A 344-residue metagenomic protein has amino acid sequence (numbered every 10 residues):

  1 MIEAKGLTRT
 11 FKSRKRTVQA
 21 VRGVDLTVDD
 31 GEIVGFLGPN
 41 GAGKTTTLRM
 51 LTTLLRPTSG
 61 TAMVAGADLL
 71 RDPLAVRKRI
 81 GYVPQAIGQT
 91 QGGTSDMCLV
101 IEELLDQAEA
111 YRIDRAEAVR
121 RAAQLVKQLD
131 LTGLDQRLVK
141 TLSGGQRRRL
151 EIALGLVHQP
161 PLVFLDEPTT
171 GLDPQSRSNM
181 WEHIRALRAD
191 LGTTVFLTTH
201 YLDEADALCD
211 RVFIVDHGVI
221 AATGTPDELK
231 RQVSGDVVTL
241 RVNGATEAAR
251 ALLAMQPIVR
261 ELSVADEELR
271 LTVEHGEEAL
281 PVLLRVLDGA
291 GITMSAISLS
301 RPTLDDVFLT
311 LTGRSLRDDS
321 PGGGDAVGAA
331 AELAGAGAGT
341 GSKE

Functional and structural regions predicted by a protein language model:
I2, R9-D216, A221-A222: ABC transporter nucleotide-binding domains
K15, E32-V34, H158, T246-A248 (+3 more regions): Residues that cap or initiate secondary-structure elements
A75, E102, E117, E228 (+3 more regions): An acidic, carboxylate-rich microenvironment
G81, R112, D130, S234 (+4 more regions): A generic structural signal for secondary-structure junctions that act as hinges or helix/strand caps at the edges
D106, Q124, A251, R285 (+1 more regions): Surface-exposed charge patches
E182-E274, S298: ABC transporter nucleotide-binding domain
H275-E344: C-terminal coupling/interaction segments
